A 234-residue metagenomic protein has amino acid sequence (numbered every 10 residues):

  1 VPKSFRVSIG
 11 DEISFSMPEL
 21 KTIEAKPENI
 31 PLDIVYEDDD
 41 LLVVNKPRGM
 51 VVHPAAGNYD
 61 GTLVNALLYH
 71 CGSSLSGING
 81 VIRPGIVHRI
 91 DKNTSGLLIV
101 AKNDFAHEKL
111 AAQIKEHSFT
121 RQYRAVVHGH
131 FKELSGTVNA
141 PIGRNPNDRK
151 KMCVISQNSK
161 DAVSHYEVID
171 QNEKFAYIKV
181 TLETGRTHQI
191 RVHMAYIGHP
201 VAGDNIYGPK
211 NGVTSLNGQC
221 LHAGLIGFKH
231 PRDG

Functional and structural regions predicted by a protein language model:
V1-T137, P141-G143, C220: RNA pseudouridine synthases
M17, V192, K210-N211: Conserved "cap/hinge" positions at secondary-structure junctions
P18-T22, Y196, T214: Short, charged beta-turn/beta-strand-edge "cap" motif at the junction between a beta-strand and an adjacent loop
I34, V127, H165-V168, V201: Conserved hydrophobic positions within beta-strands
L75, G198-A202: Post-Walker A helix-loop "phosphate-sensing" segment adjacent to the P-loop in P-loop NTPases
G80-A112, F119-T120, R124, N139-I197 (+1 more regions): The conserved catalytic core of RNA pseudouridine synthases
A202-R232: RNA substrate-recognition surfaces in RNA-acting enzymes
